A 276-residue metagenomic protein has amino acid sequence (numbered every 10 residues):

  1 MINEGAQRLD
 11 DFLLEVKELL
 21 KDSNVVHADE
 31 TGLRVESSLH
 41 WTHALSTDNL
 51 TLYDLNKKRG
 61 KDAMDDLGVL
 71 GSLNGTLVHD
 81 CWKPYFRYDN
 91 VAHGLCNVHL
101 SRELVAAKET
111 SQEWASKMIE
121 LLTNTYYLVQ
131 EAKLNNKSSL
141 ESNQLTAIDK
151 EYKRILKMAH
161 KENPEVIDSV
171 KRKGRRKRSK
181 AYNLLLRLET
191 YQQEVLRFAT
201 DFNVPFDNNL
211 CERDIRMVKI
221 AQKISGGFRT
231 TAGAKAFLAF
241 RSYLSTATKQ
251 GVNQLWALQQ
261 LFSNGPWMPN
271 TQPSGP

Functional and structural regions predicted by a protein language model:
M1-P276: Catalytic center-proximal scaffold of phosphoryl-transfer enzymes
